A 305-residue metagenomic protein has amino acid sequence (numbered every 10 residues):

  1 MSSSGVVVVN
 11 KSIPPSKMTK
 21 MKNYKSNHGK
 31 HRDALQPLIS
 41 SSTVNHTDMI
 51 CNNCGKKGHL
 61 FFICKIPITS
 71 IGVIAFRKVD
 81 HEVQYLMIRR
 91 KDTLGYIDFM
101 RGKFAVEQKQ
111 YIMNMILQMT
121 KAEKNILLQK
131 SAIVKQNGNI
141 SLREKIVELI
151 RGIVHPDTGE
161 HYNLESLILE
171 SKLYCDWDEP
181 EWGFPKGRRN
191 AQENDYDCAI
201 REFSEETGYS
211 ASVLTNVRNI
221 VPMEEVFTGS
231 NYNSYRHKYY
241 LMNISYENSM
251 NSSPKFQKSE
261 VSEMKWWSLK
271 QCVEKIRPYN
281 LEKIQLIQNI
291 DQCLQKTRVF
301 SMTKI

Functional and structural regions predicted by a protein language model:
M1-L35: Low-complexity, prion-like intrinsically disordered regions of RNA granule-associated mRNA regulation factors, enriched
D33-P37, L169-E170: Intrinsically disordered, low-complexity PEST-like regions enriched in Ser/Thr and acidic residues
I39-N45: Beta-strand-rich domain onsets/edges
T47-I50, T69-I71: Short structural boundary motif marking the start of a folded domain
D48-H59: Short Cys/His-rich zinc-binding micro-motifs
F61-K65: Cysteine-centered loop/knuckle micro-motif
P67-P185: N-terminal strand-loop-strand
L94, K103, G138-N139, K145-R298 (+1 more regions): Unchanged
